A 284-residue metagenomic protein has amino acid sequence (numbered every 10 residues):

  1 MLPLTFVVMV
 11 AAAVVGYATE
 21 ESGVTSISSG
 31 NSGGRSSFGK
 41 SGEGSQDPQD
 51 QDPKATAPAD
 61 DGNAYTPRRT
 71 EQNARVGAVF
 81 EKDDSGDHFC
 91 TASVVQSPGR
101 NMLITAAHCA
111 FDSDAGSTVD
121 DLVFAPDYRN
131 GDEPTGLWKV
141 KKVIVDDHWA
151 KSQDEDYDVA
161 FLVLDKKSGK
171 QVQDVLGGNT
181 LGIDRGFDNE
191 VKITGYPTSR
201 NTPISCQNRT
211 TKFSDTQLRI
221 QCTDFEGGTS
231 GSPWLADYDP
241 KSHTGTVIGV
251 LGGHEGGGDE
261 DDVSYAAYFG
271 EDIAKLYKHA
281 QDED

Functional and structural regions predicted by a protein language model:
M1-S97, H279-D284: Protease-domain processing segments flanking chymotrypsin-fold serine proteases, especially trypsin-like
G62-A74, F80-D83, Q96, F111 (+2 more regions): Conserved catalytic-core segment of clan PA serine endopeptidases
T91-S93, I204-T211, G249-L251: Short beta-strand-centered aromatic/proline hotspots
T105: Cytochrome P450 catalytic-core helices
C109-A110, Y128-G131, K166-G169, T198-S199 (+2 more regions): Acidic glycine-/aspartate-rich tracts in secreted/extracellular proteins
V140, E155-G228: Chymotrypsin/trypsin-fold serine protease catalytic domain
D224-V250: Catalytic nucleophile loop of clan PA
I248, H254-D284: C-terminal cap/linker of serine protease catalytic domains
